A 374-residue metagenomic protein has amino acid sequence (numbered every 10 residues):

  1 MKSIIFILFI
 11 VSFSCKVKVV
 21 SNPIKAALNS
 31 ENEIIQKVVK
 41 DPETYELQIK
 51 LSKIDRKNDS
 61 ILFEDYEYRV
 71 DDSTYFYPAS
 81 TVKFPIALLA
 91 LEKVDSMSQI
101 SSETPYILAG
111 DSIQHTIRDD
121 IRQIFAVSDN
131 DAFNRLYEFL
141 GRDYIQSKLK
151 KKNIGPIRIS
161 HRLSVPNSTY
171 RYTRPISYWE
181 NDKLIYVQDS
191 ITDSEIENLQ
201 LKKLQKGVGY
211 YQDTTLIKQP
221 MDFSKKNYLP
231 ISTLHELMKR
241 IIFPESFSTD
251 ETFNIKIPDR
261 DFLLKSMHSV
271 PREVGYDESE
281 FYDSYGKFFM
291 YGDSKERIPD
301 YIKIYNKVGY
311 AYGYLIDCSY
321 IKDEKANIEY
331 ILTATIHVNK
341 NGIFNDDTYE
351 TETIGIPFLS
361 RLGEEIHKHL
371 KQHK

Functional and structural regions predicted by a protein language model:
M1-I24: Bacterial Sec-dependent N-terminal signal peptides
K16-N32, D41, Q219-K374: Structured C-terminal helix/loop/strand segments within mature extracytoplasmic catalytic/sensor domains
V20-E31, T44-Y45, S112-F243, F247: Active-site-adjacent helix/loop patches that line small-molecule binding or acyl-intermediate pockets
E31-V70, L332-A334: A short, well-structured edge-of-sheet supersecondary motif
F76-S101, L332: Active-site SXXK
K83-A90, I124, L149, L234 (+3 more regions): Residue-level preference for non-acidic, small/hydrophobic
E92-D119: Short, well-structured active-site flanking segments
